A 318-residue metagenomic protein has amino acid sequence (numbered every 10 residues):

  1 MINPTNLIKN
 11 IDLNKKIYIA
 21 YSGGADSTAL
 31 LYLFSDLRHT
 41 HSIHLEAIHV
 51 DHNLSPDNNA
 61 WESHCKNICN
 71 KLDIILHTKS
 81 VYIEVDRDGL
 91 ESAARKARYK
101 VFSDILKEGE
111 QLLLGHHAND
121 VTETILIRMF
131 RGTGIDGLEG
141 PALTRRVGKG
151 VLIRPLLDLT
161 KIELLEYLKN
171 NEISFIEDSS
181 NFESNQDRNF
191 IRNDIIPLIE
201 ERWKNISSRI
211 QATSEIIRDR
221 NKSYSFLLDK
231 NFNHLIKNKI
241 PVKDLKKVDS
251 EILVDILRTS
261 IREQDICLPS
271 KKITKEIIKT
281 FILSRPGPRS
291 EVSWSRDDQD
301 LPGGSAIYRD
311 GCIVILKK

Functional and structural regions predicted by a protein language model:
M1-D194: Core alpha/beta nucleotide-donor-binding catalytic domains of modification enzymes
I2-D26, R38, H44-E46, V81-I83 (+3 more regions): AMP-forming adenylation/ATP pyrophosphatase catalytic core
K66, S103, I196, R218 (+1 more regions): Structural signal for well-ordered, non-membrane alpha-helices
N171, L198-R202, R220, Q264: Change "in soluble alpha/beta enzymes" to "in soluble alpha/beta proteins
N181-N189, S207-R218: Internal, active-site/partner-interface "lid" segment
R192-D194, L198-I210: Conserved anion/nucleotide-ligand pocket segment
